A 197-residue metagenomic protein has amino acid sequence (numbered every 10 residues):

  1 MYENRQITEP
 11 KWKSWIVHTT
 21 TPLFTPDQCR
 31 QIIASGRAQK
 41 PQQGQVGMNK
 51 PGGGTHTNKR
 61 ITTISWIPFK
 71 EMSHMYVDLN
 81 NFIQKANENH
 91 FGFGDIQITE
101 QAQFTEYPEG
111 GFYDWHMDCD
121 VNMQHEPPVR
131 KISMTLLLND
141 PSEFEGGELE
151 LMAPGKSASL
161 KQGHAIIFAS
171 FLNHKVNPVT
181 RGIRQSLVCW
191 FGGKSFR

Functional and structural regions predicted by a protein language model:
M1-A165, F171-R197: Fe(II)/2-oxoglutarate oxygenase catalytic core
